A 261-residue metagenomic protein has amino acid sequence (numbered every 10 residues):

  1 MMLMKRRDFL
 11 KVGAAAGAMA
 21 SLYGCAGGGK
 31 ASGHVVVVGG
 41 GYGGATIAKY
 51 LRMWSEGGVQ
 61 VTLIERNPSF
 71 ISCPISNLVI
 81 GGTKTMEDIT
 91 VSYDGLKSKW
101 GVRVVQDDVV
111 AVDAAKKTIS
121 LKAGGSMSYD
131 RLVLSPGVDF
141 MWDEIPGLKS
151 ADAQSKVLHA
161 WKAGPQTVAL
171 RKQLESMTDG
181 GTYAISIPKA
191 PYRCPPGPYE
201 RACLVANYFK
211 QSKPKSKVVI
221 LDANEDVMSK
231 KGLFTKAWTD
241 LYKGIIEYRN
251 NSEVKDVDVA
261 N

Functional and structural regions predicted by a protein language model:
M2-L3, D8-G27: N-terminal export signals
G13, P136-G137: Glycine-rich, N-terminal phosphate-binding loop of Rossmann-like dinucleotide-binding domains
G27-R103, D152, K189-G232: Beta1-alpha1 glycine-rich phosphate/pyrophosphate-binding loop at the start of Rossmann-like nucleotide-binding domains
G44, A111, M127, D139-F140 (+2 more regions): Glycine-rich nucleotide phosphate-binding loop and flanking beta-alpha elements of Rossmann-like dinucleotide-binding
K99-V112, K116-I119, M127, N207-N261: A Rossmann-like FAD-binding core segment of flavoenzymes
A123-R131: Core beta-strand elements of the Rossmann-like FAD/NAD(P) dinucleotide-binding domain in flavoenzyme oxidoreductases
G137-S212: Glycine-rich dinucleotide-binding loop and its adjacent helix/turn
